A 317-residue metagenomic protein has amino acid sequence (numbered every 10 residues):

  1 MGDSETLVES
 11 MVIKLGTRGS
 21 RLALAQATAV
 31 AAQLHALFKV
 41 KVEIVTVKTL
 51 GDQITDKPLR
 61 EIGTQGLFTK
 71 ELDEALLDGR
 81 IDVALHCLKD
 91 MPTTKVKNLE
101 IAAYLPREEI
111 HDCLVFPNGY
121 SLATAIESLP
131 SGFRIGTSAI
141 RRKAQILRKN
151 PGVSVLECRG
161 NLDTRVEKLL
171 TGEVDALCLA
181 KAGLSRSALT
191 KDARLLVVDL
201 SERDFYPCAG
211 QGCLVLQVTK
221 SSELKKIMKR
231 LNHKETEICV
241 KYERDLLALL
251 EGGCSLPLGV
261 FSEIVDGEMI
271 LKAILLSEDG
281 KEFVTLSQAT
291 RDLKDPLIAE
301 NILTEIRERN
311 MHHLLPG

Functional and structural regions predicted by a protein language model:
G2-K48, Q53-I54, E61, R148-G317: Small-molecule-sensing regulatory modules
L22-Q33, T64-F68, T93, C113 (+2 more regions): N-terminal winged-helix
D52-D56, A84, P92-K95: Short active-site-adjacent helix-start/loop capping segments
K57-V83: Short, structured active-site "lid" loops
I81-L85, D175-A176: Short, Asp-centered acidic motifs that coordinate Mg2+ and/or phosphate in catalytic or ligand-binding sites
L88-K89, K97-G152, L214: A conserved helix-loop-strand patch within extracytoplasmic ligand-binding domains of the periplasmic binding
L88-M91, A182-L184: Short glycine-rich anion-binding loops that position phosphate/pyrophosphate groups of nucleotides and phosphorylated
